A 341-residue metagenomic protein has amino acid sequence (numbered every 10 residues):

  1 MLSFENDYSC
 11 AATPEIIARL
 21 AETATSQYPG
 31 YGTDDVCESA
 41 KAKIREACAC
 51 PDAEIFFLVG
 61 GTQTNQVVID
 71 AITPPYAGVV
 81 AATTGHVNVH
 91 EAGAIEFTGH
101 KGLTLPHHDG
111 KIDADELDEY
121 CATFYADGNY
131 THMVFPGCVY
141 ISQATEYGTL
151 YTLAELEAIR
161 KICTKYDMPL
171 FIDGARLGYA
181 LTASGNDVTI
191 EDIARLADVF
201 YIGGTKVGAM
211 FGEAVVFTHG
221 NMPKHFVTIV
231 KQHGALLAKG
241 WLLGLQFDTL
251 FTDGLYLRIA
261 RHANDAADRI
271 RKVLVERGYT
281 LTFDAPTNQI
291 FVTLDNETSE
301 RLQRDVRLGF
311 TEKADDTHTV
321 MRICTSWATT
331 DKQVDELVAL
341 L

Functional and structural regions predicted by a protein language model:
T13-G60, T83-N88, A94: Conserved N-terminal alpha-helix of the aminotransferase class I/II PLP-enzyme fold
A71-V89, D118: Conserved PLP-anchoring active-site segment centered on the Schiff-base-forming lysine
P74-Y76, D268-L341: Conserved C-terminal alpha-helix-loop-beta "cap" of PLP-dependent enzymes that closes/shapes the active-site mouth
G99-G137, I141-A144, Y151-A158: PLP-dependent aminotransferase-class I/II
G102-L103, L170-I172, L281, L308: Hydrophobic beta-strand scaffold residues
H108, F135-G137, S142-T145, L150 (+3 more regions): Active-site C-terminal subdomain of aminotransferase-like
Y151-A183: Catalytic PLP-binding core of fold-type I/II PLP enzymes
